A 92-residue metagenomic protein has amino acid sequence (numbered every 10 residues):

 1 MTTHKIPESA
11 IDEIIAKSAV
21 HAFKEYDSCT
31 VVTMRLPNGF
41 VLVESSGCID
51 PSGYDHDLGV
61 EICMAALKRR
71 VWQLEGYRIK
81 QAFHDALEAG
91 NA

Functional and structural regions predicted by a protein language model:
M1-A92: Domain-level marker for long, solvent-exposed, non-transmembrane regions
